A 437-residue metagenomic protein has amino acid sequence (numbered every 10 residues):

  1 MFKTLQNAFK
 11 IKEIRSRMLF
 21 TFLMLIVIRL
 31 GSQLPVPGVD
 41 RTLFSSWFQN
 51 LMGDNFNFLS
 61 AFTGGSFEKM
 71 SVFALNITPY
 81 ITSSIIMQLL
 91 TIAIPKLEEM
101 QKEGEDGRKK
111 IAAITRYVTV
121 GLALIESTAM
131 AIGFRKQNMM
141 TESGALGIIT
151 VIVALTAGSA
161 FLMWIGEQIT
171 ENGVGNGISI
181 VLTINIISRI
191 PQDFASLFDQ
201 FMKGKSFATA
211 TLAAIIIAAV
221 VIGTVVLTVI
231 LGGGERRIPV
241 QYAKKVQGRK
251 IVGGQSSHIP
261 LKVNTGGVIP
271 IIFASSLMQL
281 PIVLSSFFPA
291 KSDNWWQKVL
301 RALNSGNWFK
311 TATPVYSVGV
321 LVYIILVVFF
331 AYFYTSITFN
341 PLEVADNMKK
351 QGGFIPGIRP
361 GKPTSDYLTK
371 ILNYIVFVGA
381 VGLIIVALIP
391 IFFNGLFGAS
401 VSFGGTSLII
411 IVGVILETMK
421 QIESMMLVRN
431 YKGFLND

Functional and structural regions predicted by a protein language model:
M1-Q101, E105-D437: N-terminal cationic and glycine-rich segments that engage phosphates or anionic surfaces
